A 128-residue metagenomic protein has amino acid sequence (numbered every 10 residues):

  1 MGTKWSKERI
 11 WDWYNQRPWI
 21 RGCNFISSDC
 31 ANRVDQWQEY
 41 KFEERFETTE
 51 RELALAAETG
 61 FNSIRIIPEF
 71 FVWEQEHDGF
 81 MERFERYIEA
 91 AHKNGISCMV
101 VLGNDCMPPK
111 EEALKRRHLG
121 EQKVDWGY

Functional and structural regions predicted by a protein language model:
M1-Y128: Active-site mouth of glycoside hydrolases
